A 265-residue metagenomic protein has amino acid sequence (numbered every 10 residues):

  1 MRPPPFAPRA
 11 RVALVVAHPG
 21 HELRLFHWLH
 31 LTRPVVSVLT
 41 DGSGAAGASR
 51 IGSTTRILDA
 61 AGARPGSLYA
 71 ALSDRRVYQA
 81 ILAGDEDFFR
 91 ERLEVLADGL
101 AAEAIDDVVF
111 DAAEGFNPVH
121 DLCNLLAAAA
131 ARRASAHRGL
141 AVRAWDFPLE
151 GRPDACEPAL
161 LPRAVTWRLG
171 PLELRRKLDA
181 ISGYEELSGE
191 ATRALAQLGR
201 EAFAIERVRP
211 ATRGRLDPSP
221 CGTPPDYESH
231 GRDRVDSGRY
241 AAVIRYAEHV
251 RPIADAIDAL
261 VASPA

Functional and structural regions predicted by a protein language model:
M1-A13, A48, F88-A265: Metal-dependent de-N-acetylase/amidase catalytic core
M1-E103, A128-G139: Active-site rim/loop-helix segments in enzyme catalytic domains that contact anionic ligands
